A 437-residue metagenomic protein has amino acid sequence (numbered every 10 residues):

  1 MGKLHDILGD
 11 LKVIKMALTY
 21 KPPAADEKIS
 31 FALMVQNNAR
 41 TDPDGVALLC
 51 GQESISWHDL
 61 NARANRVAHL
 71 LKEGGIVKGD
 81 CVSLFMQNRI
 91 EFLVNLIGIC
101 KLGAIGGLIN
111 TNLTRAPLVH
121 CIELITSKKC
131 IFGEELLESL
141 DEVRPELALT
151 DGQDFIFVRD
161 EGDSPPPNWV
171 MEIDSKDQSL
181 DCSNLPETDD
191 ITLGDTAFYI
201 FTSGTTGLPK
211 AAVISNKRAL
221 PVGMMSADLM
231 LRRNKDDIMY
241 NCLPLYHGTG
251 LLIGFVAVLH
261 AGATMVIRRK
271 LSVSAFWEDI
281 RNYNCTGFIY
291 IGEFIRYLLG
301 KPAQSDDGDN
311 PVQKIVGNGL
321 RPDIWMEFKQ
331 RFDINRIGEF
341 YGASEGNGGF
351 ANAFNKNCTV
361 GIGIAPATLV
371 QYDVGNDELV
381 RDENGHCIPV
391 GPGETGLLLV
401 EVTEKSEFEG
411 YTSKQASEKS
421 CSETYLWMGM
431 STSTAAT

Functional and structural regions predicted by a protein language model:
M1-I7, E73-G74, I97, K101-K176: Structural core segment of the AMP-binding/adenylate-forming
P23-K28, Q36, D44-R89, L93-I97 (+3 more regions): Conserved AMP-binding/adenylate-forming core of the ANL superfamily
I29, I388-T437: Conserved ATP-binding/catalytic segment of the ANL
P43, I156-F157, Q178-F201, L208 (+1 more regions): Conserved pre-ATP/AMP-binding loop-to-beta segment of ANL
S56-H58, D189-D190, A197-P221: Conserved AMP-binding A3 loop
N61-R66, L193, A212-R232, C242 (+2 more regions): Conserved structural elements of the adenylate-forming
L220-I238, Y246-T286, K301: Conserved AMP-binding/adenylation subdomain of ANL enzymes
H260, E278, N282-I291, L299-D373 (+3 more regions): Gly/Ser/Thr-rich phosphate-binding loop
